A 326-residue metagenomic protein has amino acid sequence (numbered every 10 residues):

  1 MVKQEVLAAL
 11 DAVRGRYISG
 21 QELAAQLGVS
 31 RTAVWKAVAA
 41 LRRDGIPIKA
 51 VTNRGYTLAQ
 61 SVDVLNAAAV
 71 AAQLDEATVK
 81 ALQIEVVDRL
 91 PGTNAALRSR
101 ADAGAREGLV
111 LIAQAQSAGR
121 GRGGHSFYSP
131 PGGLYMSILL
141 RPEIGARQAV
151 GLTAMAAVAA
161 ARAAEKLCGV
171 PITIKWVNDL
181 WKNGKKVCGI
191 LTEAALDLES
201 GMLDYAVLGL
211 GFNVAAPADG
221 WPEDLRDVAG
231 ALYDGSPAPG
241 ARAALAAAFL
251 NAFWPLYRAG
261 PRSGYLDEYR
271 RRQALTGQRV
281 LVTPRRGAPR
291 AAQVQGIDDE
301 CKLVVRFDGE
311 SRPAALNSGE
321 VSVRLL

Functional and structural regions predicted by a protein language model:
V2-K166, K186-C188, G240: N-terminal lobe of the biotin/lipoate ligase/transferase fold
K3-A9, Q26, E107, A113-S117 (+2 more regions): Catalytic beta-strand/loop module used to bind and position nucleotide/cofactor moieties in cofactor-attachment
